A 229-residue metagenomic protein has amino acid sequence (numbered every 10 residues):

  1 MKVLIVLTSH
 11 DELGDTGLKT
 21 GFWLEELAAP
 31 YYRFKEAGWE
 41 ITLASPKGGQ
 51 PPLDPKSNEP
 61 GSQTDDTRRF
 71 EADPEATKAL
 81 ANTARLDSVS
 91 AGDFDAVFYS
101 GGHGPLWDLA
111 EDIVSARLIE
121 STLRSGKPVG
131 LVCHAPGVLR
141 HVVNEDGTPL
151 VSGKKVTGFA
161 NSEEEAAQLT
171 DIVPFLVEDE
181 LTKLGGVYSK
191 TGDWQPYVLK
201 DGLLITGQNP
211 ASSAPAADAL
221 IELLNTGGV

Functional and structural regions predicted by a protein language model:
M1-S125, G137-V229: Extended, subdomain-level signal for the structured scaffold at the beginning of enzyme domains
V129: Conserved, well-structured core segments that form or line functional sites
C133: Alpha-helical segment proximal to the catalytic Tyr-Lys
